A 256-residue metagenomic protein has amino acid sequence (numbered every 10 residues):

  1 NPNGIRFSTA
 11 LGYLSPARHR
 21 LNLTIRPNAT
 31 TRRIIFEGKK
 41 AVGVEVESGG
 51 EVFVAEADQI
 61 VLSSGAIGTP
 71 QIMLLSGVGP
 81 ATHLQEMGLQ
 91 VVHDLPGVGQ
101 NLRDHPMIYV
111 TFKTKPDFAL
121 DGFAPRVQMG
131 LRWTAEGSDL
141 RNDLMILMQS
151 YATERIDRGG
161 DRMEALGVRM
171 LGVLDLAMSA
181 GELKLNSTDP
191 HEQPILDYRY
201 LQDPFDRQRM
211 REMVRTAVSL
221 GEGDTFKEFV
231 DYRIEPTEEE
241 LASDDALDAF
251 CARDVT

Functional and structural regions predicted by a protein language model:
N1-E47, Y109-K113, D121-G122, P236-T237 (+2 more regions): Conserved redox-cofactor binding core of oxidoreductases
L14-S15, P70-M73, A81, R211-V218 (+1 more regions): Non-transmembrane alpha-helical segments in soluble domains of secreted/periplasmic/extracellular proteins
N22-T24, D58-I60, G167-R169, E182: Beta-sheet entry/capping signal
P27-T30, K40, P80, M87 (+6 more regions): Residues that flank catalytic or metal-binding motifs in active/ligand-binding sites
R33-I34, G43-G122, T188: Glycine-rich loop(s) and the adjacent beta-strand/alpha-helix scaffold that form part
K115-A119, R126-T256: FAD-dependent oxidoreductase catalytic-site/capping-region signature
